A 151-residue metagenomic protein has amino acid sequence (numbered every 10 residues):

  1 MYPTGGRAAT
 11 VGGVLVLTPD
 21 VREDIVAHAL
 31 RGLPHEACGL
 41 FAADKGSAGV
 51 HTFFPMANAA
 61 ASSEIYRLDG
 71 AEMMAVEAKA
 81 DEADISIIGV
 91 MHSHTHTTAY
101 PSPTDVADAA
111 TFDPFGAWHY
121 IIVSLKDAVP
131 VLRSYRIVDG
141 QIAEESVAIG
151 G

Functional and structural regions predicted by a protein language model:
M1-I87, T98-G151: Conserved beta-strand-loop surface patch within small alpha/beta domains used for substrate/adaptor or ligand engagement
H92-H96: Histidine-centered divalent metal-coordination motifs
